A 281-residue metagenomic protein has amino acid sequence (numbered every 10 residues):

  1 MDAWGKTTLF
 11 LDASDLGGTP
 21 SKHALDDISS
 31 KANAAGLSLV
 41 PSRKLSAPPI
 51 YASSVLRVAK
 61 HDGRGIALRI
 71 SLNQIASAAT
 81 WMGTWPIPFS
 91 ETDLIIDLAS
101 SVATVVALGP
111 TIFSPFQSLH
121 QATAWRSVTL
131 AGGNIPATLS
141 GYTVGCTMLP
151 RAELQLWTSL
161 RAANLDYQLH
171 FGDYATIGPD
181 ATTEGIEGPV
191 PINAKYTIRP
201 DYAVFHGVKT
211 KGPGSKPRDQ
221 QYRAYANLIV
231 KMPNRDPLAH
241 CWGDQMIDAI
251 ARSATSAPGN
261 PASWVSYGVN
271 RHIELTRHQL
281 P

Functional and structural regions predicted by a protein language model:
M1-W85: Active-site beta->alpha loop and helix N-cap motifs at the rims of alpha/beta catalytic domains
D2-T8, K31-V40, K60-I66, P86-D93 (+2 more regions): Structural alpha-beta junctions
L11-D15, D93-S100, A131-I135: Short loop/turn segments at strand-loop or loop-helix junctions that form parts of catalytic or ligand-binding pockets
I50, V102-T104, A137-L139: Short catalytic/ligand-binding loop motif for oxyanion handling, primarily in non-cytosolic enzymes, centered on
A67-L72, D93-A107: Surface-exposed cleft-lining segments at the edges of enzyme active sites
L108-H120, W125-P281: C-terminal accessory extensions appended to soluble enzyme cores
